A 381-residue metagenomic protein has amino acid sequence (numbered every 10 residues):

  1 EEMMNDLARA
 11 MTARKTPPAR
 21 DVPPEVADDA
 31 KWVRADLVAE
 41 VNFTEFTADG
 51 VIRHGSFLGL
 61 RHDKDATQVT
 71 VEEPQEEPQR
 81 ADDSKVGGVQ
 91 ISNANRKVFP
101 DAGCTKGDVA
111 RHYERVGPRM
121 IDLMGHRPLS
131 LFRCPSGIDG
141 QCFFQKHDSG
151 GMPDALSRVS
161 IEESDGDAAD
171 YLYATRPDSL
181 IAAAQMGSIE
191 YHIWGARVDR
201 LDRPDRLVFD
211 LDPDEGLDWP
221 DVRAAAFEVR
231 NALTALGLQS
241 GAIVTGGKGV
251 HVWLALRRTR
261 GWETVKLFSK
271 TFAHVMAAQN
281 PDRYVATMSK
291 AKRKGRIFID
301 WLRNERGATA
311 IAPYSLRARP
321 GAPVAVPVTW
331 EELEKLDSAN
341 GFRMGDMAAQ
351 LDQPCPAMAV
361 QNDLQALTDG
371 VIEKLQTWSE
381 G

Functional and structural regions predicted by a protein language model:
E1-A8, G55-L60, P220, I243 (+1 more regions): Nucleic-acid 5′ end/cap handling module spanning
E2-T12, H112, W219-L238, V265-N280: Long, well-ordered alpha-helical scaffolding segments within enzyme catalytic domains, especially pronounced
T12, T16, V22-R111, I121 (+5 more regions): C-terminal accessory nucleic-acid interaction domains of nucleic acid-metabolism proteins
V86, G246-K248: Core structural elements
Q90-T175, S179-A184: Charge-rich, low-complexity segments
F132-C134, S240-G246, T287-A291: Short beta-strand
L172-G246, L256-T264, S379: Signature for HUH/AEP ssDNA processing cores
H251-R257, F298-W301: A short beta-strand motif that forms the metal-chelation/ATP-contact edge of phosphoryl-transfer active sites
